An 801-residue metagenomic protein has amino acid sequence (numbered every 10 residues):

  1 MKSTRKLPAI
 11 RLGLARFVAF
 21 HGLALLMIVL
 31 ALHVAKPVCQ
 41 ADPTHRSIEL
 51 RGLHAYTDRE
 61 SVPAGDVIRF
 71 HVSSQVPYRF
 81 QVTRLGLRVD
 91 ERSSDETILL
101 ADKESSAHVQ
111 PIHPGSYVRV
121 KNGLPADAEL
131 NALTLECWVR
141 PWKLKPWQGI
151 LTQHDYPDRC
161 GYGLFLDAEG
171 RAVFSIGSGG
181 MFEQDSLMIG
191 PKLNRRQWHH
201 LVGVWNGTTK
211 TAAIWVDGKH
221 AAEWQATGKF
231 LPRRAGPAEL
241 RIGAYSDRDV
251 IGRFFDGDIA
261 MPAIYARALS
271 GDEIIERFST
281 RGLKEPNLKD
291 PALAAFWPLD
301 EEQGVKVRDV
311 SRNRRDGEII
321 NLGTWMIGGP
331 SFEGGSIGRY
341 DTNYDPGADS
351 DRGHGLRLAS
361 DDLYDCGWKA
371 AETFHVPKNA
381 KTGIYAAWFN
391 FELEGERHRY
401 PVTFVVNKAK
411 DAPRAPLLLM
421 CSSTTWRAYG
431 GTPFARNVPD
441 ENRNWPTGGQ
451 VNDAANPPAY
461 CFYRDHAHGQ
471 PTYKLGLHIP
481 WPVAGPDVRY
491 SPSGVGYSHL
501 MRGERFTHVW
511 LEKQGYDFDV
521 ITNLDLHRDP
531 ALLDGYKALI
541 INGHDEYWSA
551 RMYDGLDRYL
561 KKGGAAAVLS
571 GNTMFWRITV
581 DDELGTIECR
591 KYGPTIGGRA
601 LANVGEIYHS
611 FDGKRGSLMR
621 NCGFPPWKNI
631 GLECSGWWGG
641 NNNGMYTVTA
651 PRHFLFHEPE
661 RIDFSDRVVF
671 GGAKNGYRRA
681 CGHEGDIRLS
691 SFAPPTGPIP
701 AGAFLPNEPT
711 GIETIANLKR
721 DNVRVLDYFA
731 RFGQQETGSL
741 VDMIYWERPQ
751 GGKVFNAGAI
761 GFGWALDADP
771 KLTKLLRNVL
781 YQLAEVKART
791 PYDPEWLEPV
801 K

Functional and structural regions predicted by a protein language model:
V18-H33: Bacterial N-terminal signal peptides
D42-G52: Proline/serine/threonine-rich low-complexity linkers at boundaries of modular beta-sandwich domains
D58-P77, T83-V89, D95-T97, E104-S106 (+2 more regions): Ligand-binding face of N-terminal immunoglobulin V-set domains in extracellular IgSF glycoproteins
A64-R69, P77, L87-S331: Extracellular glycan-associated modules
S73, P77, T83-L85, G329-Y364 (+2 more regions): Aromatic-Pro/Gly-enriched surface loop or interdomain linker that acts as a lid/target-recognition segment
L417-M420, L533-W576, V779: Short alpha-beta junction capping motif
S491-L500, A538-S549, G761-F762, L766-A768: The substrate-binding groove and active-site-proximal loops of carbohydrate-active enzymes, especially glycoside
L584-N778, Q782-V786: Glycine-rich, aromatic-lined ligand/substrate-binding cores of catalytic and carbohydrate-binding domains
